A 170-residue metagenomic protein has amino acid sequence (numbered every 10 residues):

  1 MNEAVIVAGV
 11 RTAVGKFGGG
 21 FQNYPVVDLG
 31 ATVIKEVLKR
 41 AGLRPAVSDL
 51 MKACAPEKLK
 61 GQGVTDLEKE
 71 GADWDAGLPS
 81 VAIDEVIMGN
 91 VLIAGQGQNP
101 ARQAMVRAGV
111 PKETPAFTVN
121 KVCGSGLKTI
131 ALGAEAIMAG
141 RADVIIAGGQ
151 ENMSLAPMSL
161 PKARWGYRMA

Functional and structural regions predicted by a protein language model:
M1-T114, Q150-A170: Conserved "HGTGT" condensation-loop signature of ketosynthase/thiolase-family condensing enzymes that catalyze
L78-P79, P115, I137, I145: Generic secretory/membrane-interface signal
G89-N90, V119-K121: Short glycine-centered, acidic/aromatic-flanked micro-motifs in structured strand/loop junctions that mark active-site
N120-E151: Active-site-proximal alpha-helical scaffold in enzymes
